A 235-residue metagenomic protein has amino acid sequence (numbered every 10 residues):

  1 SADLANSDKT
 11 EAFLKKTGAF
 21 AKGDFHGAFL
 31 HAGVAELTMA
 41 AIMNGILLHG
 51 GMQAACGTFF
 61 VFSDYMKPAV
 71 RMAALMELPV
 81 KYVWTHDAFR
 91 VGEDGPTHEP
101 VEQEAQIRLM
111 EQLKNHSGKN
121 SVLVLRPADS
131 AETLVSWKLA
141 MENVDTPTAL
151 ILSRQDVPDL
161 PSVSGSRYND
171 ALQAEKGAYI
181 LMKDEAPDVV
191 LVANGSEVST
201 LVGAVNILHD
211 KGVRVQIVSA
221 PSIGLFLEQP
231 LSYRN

Functional and structural regions predicted by a protein language model:
S1-D159, N169, S219, P230: Thiamine diphosphate
T10, S130, V163, M182-K183 (+2 more regions): Serine/threonine-rich low-complexity intrinsically disordered regions
K114-N115, Y179-M182, N235: Short, flexible, glycine/charge-rich loop motifs used to bind or transfer phosphoryl groups or to couple energy/partner
V144-T146, L150-S162, Y168-P221: Long hydrophobic segments that form regular secondary structure
V213-N235: Core nucleotide-handling region used for phosphoryl-transfer chemistry
